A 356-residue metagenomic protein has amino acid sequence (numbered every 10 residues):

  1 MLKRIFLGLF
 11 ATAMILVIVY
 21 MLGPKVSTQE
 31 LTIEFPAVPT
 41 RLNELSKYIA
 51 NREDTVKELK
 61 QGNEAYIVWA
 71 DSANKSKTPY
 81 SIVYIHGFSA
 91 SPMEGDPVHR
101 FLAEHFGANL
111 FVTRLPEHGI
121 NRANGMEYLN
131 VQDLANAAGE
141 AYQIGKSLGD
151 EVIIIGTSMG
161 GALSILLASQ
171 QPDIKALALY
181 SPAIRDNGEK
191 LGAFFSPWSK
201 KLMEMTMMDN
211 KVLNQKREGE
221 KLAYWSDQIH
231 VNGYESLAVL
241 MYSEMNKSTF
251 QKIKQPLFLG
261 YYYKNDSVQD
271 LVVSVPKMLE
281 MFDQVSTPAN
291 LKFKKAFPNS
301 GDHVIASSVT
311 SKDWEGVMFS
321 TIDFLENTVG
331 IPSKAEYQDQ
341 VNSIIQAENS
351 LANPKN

Functional and structural regions predicted by a protein language model:
M1-V17: N-terminal Sec-pathway targeting helices
I15-T32: Membrane-interface motif at the C-terminal end of an N-terminal transmembrane signal
I33-N63, P182-T249, F297, I305-V317: The alpha/beta-hydrolase serine catalytic core
K60-L115: Short, surface-exposed "cap/lid" segments of acyl-processing enzymes
V68-S76, L222-G301, D313-E326, P332-V341 (+1 more regions): Serine-hydrolase catalytic core
I120-L148: Catalytic nucleophile-loop/oxyanion-hole region of alpha/beta-hydrolase and closely related hydrolase-like folds
I155-S164: Gly/Ala-rich beta-loop-alpha elbow adjacent to hydrolase catalytic centers
